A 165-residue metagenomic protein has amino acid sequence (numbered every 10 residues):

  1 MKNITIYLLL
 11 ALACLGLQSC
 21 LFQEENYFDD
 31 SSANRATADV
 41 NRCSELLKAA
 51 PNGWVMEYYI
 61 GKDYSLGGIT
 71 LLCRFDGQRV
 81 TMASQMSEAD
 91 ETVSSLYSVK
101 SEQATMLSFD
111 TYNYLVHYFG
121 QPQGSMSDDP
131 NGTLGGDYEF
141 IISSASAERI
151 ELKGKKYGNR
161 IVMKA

Functional and structural regions predicted by a protein language model:
M1-L8: Bacterial N-terminal signal peptides that target proteins for export
A11-L12: Repetitive helical segments and hydrophobic/amphipathic motifs
L15-S19: C-terminal motif of bacterial Sec signal peptides marking the signal peptidase cleavage site
L21-M106, Y114, A145-A147, K155-Y157 (+1 more regions): Acidic/polar, low-complexity intrinsically disordered N-terminal segments immediately downstream of a Sec signal
F28, D110-A165: Beta-sheet ligand-binding and adhesion/scaffold domains
